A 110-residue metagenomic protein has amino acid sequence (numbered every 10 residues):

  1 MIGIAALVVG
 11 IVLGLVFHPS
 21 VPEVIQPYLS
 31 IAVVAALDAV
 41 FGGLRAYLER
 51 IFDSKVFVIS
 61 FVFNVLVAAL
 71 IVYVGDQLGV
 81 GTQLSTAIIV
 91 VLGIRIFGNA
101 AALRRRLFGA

Functional and structural regions predicted by a protein language model:
M1-A5, Y28-L29, D53-F63, T86 (+1 more regions): Cytoplasmic-side transmembrane-helix entry/capping segments in multi-pass membrane proteins
M1-Q26: Membrane-helix boundary elements
L15, I31-G42, A68-A69, V91-G98: Alpha-helical transmembrane segments of multi-pass membrane proteins
F17-Q26, L44-K55: Short juxtamembrane and helix-loop transition motifs at transmembrane-helix boundaries in membrane proteins
V24-L37, S85: Structural signature of hydrophobic alpha-helical transmembrane segments
F41-R50, F97-R105: C-terminal ends of transmembrane helices
I71-S85: Membrane-helix boundary connector in multi-pass membrane proteins
T86-A110: Canonical alpha-helical transmembrane segment with a positive-inside/aromatic-interface signature
